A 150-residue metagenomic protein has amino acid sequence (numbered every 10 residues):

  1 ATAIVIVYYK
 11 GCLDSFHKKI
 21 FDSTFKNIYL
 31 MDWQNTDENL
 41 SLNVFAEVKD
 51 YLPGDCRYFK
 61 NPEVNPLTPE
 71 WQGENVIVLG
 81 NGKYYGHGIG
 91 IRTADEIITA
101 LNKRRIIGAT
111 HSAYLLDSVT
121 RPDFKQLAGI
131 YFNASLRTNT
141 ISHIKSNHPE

Functional and structural regions predicted by a protein language model:
A1-L30, N35, Y131-E150: N-terminal capping segments
K10, K18-K19, K26, K49 (+5 more regions): Context-gated lysine
G11-L13, D37, A100-R105: Charged, low-complexity, helix-prone segments enriched in Lys/Glu/Asp/Gln
S23-Y85: ...with weaker cross-activation on analogous glycine-rich loops/strands in unrelated enzymes
D37-F59, G86, G90-A94, H111-D117 (+1 more regions): Short, Lys/Arg-enriched charge-dense amphipathic segments
N75-N102: Catalytic Cys-His active-site segments of thiol-dependent hydrolases/isopeptidases
T99-E150: Low-complexity, Gly/Ser/Thr/Pro-rich intrinsically disordered linker/tail segments
